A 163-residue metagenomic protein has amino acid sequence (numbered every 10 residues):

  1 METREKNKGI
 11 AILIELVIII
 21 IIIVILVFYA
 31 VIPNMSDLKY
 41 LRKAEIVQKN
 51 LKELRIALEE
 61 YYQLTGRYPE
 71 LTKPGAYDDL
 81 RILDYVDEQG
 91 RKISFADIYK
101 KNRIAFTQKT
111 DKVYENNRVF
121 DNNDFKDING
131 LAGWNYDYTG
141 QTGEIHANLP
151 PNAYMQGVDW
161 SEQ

Functional and structural regions predicted by a protein language model:
E2-K43: N-terminal single-pass transmembrane signal-anchor helix
K39-G66: Membrane-proximal N-terminal amphipathic helix
I56-T142, E162: Extracellular/periplasmic head regions of type IV pilus-like filament subunits
N148-Q163: Short, low-complexity, Pro/Ser/Thr/Gly-rich segments in the mature regions of secreted, periplasmic
